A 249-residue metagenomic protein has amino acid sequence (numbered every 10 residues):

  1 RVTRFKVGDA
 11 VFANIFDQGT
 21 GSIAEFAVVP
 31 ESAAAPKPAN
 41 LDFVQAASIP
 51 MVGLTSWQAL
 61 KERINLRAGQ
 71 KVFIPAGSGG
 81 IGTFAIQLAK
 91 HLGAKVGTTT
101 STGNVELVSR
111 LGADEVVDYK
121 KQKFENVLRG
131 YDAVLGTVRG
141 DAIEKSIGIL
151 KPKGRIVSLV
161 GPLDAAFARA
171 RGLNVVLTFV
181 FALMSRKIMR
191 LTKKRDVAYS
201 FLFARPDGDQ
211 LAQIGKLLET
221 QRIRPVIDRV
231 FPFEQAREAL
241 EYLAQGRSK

Functional and structural regions predicted by a protein language model:
R1-K249: Terminal helix/beta-alpha structural elements that buttress the NAD(P)+-binding lobe
